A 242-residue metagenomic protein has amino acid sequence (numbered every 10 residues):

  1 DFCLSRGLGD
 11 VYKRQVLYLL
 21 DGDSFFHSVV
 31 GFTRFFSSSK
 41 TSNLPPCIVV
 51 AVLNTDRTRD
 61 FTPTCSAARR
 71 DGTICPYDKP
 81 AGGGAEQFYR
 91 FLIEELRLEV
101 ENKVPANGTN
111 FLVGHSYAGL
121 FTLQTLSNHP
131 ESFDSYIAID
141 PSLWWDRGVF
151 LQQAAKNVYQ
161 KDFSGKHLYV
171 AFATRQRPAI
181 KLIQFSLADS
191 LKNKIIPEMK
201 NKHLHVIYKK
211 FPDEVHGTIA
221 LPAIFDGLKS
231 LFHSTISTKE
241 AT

Functional and structural regions predicted by a protein language model:
D1-Y12: Single conserved hydrophobic/aromatic residue that forms the stacking wall/gate of nucleotide- or nucleobase-binding
V16-F91, E95, E99, K103: Serine-hydrolase catalytic machinery in alpha/beta-hydrolase-like enzymes
L19-F25, E101, L126-S127, S135-P141 (+2 more regions): Cell-envelope and extracellular/periplasmic
T33, G119-P130: Short glycine-enriched nucleophile-adjacent loop and the immediately C-terminal alpha-helix near the catalytic center
V52-L53, V113-H115, I139-D140, A171: Alpha/beta-hydrolase-fold catalytic nucleophile elbow
V104-S116, Y136: Alpha/beta-hydrolase fold nucleophile elbow
N128-G165: Mobile cap/lid helix-loop segments that gate and shape the active-site cleft of serine hydrolases
A171, Q176-A179, F185-K192, I196-T242: C-terminal catalytic histidine-bearing segment of alpha/beta-hydrolase fold enzymes
